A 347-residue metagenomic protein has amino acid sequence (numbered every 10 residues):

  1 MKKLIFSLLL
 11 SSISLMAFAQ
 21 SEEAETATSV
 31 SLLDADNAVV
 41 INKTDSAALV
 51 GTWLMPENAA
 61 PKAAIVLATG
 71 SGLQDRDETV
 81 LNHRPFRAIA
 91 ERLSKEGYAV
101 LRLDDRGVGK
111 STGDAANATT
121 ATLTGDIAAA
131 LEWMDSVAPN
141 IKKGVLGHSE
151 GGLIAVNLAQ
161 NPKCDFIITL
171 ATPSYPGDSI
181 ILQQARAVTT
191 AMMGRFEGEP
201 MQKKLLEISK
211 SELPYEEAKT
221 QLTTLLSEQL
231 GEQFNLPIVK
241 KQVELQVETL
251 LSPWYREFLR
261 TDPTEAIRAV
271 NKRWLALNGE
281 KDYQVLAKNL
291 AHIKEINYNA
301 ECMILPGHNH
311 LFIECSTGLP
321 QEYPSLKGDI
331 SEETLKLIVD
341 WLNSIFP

Functional and structural regions predicted by a protein language model:
E23-A59: N-terminal cap/lid segment of alpha/beta-hydrolase-fold proteins
N58-R92: Short, surface-exposed "cap/lid" segments of acyl-processing enzymes
P85-K110: Conserved alpha/beta-hydrolase
N117-V137: Alpha/beta-hydrolase active-site loop
L170-E257, T264-E265: Accessory cap/linker subdomain of secreted extracellular hydrolases
V270, A276-N278: Short beta-strand/loop motif that positions the catalytic acidic residue of the alpha/beta-hydrolase fold
Y283-N289: Conserved alpha/beta-hydrolase "acid-adjacent" motif
H308-L311, S316-P347: Catalytic active-site module of serine/aspartate enzymes centered on a nucleophile-bearing elbow/loop
